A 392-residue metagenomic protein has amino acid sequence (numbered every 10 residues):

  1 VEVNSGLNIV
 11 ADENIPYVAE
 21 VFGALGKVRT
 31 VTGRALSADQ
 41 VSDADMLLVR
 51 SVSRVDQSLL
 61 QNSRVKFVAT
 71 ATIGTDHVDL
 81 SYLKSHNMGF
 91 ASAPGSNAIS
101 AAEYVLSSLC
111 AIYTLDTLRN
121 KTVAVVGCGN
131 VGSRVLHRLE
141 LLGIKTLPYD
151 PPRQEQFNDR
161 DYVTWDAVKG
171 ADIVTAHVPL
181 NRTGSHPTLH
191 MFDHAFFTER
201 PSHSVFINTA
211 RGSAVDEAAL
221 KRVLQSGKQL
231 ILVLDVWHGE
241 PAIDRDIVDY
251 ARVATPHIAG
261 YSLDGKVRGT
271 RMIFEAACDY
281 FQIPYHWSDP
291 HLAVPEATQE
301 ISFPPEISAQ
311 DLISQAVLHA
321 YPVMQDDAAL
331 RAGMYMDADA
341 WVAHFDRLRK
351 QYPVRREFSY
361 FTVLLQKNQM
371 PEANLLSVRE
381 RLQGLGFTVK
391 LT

Functional and structural regions predicted by a protein language model:
V1-A44: N-terminal glycine-/charge-rich "phosphate-binding" loop or analogous flexible N-terminal tail
G6, R119-T122, H203: Phosphate-coordination loops involved in phosphoryl transfer and adenosine-cofactor binding
E13, A102, R119-E140: Glycine-rich adenosine-cofactor-binding loop
P16, L141-N158: NAD(P)-binding Rossmann-fold cofactor-contacting core
D45-D116: Phosphate/diphosphate ligand-binding glycine-rich loop within oxidoreductases
V55-D56, R153-R245: Rossmann-like adenosine-cofactor binding region
A102-L118, L141-L142, T270-I283: Oxidoreductase and adenylate-handling cofactor-binding alpha/beta cores
H203-V205, A210-N374, R379-R381, L385-V389: Rossmann-like dinucleotide-binding domain for NAD(H)/NADP(H)
